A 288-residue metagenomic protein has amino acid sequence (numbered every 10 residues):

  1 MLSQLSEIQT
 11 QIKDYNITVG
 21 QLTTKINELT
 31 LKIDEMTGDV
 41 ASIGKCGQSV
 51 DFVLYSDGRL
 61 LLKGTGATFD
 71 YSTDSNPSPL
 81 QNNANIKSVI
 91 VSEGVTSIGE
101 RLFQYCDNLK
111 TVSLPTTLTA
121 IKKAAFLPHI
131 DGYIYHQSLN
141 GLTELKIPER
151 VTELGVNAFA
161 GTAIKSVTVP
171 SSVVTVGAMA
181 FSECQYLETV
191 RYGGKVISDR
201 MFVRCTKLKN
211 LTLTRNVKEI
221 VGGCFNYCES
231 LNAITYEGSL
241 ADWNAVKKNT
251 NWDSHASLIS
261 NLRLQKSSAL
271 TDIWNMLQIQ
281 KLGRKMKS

Functional and structural regions predicted by a protein language model:
L2-G38: Extended alpha-helical stalk/coiled-coil segments
G38-V89, G283-K287: N-terminal segments that cap or nucleate solenoid repeat domains
G58-G66, A84-S97, D107-A120, D131-E153 (+6 more regions): Structural signature of tandem-repeat unit edges
G99-L102, K122-A125, G155-A158, G177-A180 (+2 more regions): Consensus positions within tandem repeat domains that build extended binding/scaffold surfaces
F126, F202, N226, K247-T250: A structural signal for leucine-rich repeat
N244-A256: Short, aromatic/basic amphipathic alpha-helical patches
